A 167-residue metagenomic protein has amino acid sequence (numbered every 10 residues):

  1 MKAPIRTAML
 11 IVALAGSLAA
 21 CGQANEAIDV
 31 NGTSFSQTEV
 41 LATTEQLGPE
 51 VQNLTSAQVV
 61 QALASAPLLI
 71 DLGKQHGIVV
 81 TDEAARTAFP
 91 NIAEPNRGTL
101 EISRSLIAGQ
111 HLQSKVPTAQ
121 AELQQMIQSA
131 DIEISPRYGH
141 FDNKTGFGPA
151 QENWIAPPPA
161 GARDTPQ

Functional and structural regions predicted by a protein language model:
M1-L54, Q128-Q167: Short, low-structural-confidence N-terminal segments
G22-R104: N-terminal targeting/tethering segments
H76-A88, I107-G109, I155-P166: Short, Lys/Arg-enriched charge-dense amphipathic segments
I92-R137: Surface-exposed, polar helix/loop patches in the mature regions of secreted/periplasmic/lumenal proteins that form
